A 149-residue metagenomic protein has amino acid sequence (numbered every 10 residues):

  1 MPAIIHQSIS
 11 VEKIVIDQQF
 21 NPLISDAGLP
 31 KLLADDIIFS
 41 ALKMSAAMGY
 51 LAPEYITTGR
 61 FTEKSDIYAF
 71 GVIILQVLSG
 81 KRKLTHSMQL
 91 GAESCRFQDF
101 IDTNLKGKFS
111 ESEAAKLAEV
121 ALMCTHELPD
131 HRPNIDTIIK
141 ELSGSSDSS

Functional and structural regions predicted by a protein language model:
M1-D17: Catalytic-loop of the protein kinase fold
F20, I24-S149: Cytosolic eukaryotic protein kinase-like domains
